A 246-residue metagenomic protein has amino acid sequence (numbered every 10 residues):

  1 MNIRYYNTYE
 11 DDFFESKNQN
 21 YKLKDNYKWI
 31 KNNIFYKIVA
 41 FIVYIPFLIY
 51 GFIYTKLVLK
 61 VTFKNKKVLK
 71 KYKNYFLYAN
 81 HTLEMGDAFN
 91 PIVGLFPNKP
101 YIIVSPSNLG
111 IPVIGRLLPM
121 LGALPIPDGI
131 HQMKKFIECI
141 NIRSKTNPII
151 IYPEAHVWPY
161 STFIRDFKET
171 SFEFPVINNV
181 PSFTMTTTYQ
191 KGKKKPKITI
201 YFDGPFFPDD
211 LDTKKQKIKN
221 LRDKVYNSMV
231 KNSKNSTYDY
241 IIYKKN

Functional and structural regions predicted by a protein language model:
M1-Y78, G86-N90, G115, M120 (+2 more regions): Membrane-anchoring hydrophobic helices of lipid-metabolizing enzymes
K60-N220: Soluble catalytic domains of membrane acyltransferases
Y226: A conserved mid-domain beta-alpha-beta active-site/ligand-binding segment of alpha/beta enzyme cores
